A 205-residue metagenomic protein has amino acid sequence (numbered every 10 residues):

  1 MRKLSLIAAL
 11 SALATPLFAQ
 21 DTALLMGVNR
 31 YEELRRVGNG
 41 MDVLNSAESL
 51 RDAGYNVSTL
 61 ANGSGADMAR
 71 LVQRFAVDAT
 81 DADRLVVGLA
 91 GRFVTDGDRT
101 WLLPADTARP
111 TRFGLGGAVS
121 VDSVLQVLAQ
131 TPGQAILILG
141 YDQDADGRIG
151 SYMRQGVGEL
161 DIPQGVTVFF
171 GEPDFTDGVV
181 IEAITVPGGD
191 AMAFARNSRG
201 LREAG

Functional and structural regions predicted by a protein language model:
R2-L6, L17-R84, G91-R92, G171-G178 (+2 more regions): Boundary/activation segment at the start of structured domains
Q20-D21, Y55, P132-Q134, P163-V166: Short glycine-/polar-rich loops that comprise or flank the Walker A/P-loop and associated switch/sensor motifs
E32-R36, D67-R70, T95-R99, R112 (+3 more regions): Extracytoplasmic/secreted cell-surface and envelope-processing proteins
R36, R92-S123: A short, glycine/acidic-enriched catalytic loop
R51, D78-A82, V94-D96, L128-T131 (+1 more regions): Extracellular/periplasmic catalytic domains that process cell-envelope and extracellular macromolecules
D67-R74, G116-S123, Y152-G156: N-terminal post-signal-peptidase region of extra-cytosolic proteins
I136-G205: Active-site-proximal C-terminal subdomain of hydrolase catalytic domains
